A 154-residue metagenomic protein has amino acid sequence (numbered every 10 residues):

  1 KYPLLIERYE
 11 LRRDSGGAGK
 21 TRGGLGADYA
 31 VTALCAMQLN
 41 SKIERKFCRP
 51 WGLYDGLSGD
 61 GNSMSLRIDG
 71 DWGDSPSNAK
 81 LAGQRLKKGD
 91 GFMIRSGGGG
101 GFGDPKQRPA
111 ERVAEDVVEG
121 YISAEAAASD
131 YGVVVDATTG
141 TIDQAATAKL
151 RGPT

Functional and structural regions predicted by a protein language model:
K1, G26, L81-K87, R108 (+3 more regions): Generic recognition of stable, solvent-exposed alpha-helical segments in well-folded globular domains
K1-D69: Long, charge-dense accessory insertions within large macromolecular proteins
G23, G97-G99: Glycine-centered low-complexity coil/loop motifs and glycine-rich tracts, especially the flexible linkers
I43-E44, L53, D104-R108, A128: Short acidic, glycine/serine/threonine-rich loops at helix termini
G59-G97: Generic long, charged, amphipathic alpha-helical segments
S75, G99-Q107: Short, Lys/Arg- and Gly-enriched loop/turn segments at beta-strand edges
K106-T154: Intrinsic disorder at enzyme termini
